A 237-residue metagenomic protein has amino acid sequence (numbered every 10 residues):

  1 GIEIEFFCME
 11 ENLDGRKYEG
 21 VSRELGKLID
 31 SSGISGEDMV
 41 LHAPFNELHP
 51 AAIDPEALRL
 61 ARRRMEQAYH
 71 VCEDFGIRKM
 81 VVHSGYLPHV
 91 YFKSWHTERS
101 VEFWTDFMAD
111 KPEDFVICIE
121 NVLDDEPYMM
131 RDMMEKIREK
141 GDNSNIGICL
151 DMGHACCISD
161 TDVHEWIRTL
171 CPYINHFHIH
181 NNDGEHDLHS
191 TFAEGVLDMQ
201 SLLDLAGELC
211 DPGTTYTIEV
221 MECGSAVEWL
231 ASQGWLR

Functional and structural regions predicted by a protein language model:
G1-R59, R63-Q67, R237: N-terminal pre-domain/capping segments
I2-I4, M80, I117, F177 (+1 more regions): Hydrophobic residues within beta-strands of alpha/beta enzymes
E5-M9, P44-N46, G85-L87, E120-D124 (+3 more regions): Active-site beta-loop-alpha junctions enriched in small/polar residues
E10-L13, E47-A52, L87-K93, C157-I158 (+1 more regions): A short acidic, helix-capping loop that chelates divalent metal ions and anchors anionic groups
R16-S35, R64-F75, R131-E135, T161-P172: Short amphipathic alpha-helices and their capping/turn segments at secondary-structure boundaries
S22-L41, S100-E113, M199-A206, C210: Alpha-helix-loop-beta-strand connector modules within alpha/beta enzyme cores
P50-G147: Active-site acidic/histidine proton-transfer and metal-coordination neighborhood in alpha/beta enzyme cores
R78, P127-L150, C156-R237: Histidine-acidic metal/acid-base catalytic patches
